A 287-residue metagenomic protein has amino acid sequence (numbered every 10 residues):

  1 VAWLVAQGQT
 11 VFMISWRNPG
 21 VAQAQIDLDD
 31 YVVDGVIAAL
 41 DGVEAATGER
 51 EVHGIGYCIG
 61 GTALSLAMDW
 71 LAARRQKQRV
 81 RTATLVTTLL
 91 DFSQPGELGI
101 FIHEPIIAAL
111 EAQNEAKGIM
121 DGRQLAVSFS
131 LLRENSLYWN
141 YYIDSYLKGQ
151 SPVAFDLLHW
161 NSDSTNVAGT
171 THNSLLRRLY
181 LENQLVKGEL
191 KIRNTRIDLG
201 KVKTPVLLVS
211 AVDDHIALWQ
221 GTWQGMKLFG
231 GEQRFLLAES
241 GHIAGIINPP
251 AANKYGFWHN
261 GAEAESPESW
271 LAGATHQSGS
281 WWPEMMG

Functional and structural regions predicted by a protein language model:
V1-V21: Short, surface-exposed "cap/lid" segments of acyl-processing enzymes
Q23-T47: Alpha/beta-hydrolase active-site loop
L40-G60: Alpha/beta-hydrolase fold nucleophile elbow
A45, E49, A63, A67-N173: Alpha/beta-hydrolase-fold enzymes
V202, L208-S210, D214: Short beta-strand/loop motif that positions the catalytic acidic residue of the alpha/beta-hydrolase fold
D213-A217, H242-A244: Acidic catalytic loop of the alpha/beta-hydrolase fold
L218-L228, E239: Short alpha-helix in the alpha/beta-hydrolase fold that links the catalytic acid
R234-G287: Catalytic active-site module of serine/aspartate enzymes centered on a nucleophile-bearing elbow/loop
